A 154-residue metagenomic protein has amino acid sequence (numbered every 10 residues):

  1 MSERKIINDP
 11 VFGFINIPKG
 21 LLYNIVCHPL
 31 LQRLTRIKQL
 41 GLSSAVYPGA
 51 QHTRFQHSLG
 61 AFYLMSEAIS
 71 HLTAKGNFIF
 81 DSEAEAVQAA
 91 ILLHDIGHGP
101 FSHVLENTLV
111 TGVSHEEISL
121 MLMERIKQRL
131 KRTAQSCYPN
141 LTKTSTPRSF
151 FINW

Functional and structural regions predicted by a protein language model:
M1-I37, A45-A89, F101-W154: Sequence-structural signature of the catalytic-core scaffold of metal-dependent phosphohydrolases that act on
L93, G97-H98: Short active-site segment of divalent metal-dependent hydrolases/proteases that encodes the spacing between
